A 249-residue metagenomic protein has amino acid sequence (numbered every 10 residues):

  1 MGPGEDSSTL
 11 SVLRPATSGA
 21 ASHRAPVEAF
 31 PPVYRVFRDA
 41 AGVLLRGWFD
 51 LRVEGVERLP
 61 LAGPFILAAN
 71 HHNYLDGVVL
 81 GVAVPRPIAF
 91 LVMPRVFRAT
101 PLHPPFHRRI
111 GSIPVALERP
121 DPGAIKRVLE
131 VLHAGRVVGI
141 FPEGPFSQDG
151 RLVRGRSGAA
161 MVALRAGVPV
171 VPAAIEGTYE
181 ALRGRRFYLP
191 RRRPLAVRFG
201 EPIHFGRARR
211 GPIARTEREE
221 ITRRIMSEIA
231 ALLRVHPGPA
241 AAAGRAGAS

Functional and structural regions predicted by a protein language model:
G2-V33, G123-S249: Non-catalytic C-terminal accessory region of glycerolipid acyltransferases and related lyso-lipid remodeling enzymes
D6, L10-L61, A99-I110: A transmembrane-helix-recognition feature enriched in membrane-embedded lipid enzymes and envelope glyco-/phospholipid
A40-G42, R109-V115, P142-F146: Short, basic, glycine/proline-bearing loop/turn elements
R46, P60-R119, R127: Catalytic core of membrane glycerolipid acyltransferases/transacylases, capturing the structured, soluble-facing
L51-V56, L75-G77, I125-R127, R183-R185: A generic local structural motif
V53, F90, S112-P114, V170 (+1 more regions): Conserved beta-strand scaffold positions in the cores of enzyme catalytic domains, especially in NTP/NDP-utilizing
G55, N70, V92-M93, F141-P142 (+1 more regions): A secondary-structure boundary/capping signal
E57, P120, E176: Residue-level "edge-of-site" marker
